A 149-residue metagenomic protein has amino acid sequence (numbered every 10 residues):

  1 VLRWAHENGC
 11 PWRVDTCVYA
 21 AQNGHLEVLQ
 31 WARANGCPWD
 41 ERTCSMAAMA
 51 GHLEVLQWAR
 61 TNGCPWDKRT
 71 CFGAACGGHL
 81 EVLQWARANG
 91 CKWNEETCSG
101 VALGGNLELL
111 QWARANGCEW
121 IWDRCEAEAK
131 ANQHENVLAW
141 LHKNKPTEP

Functional and structural regions predicted by a protein language model:
V1-P149: Ankyrin repeat (ANK) tandem alpha-helical domains that serve as protein-protein interaction scaffolds, prominent
